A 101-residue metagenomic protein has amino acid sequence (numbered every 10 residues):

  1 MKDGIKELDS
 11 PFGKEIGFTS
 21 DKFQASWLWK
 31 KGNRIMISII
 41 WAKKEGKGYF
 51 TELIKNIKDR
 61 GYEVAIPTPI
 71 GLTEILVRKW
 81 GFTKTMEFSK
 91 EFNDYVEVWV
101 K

Functional and structural regions predicted by a protein language model:
K2-I39: A conserved beta-strand-loop-helix scaffold within acyl/acetyltransferase catalytic domains
W27-L28, I37, I54-I57, V64: Hydrophobic beta-strand residues in large extracellular and virion-surface proteins
S38-G46: A short, internal acetyl-CoA/4′-phosphopantetheine-binding micro-motif in the GNAT/acyltransferase core
E45-D59: Conserved acetyl-CoA-binding loop-helix of GNAT-fold acetyltransferases
F50, L76-R78: Conserved active-site tyrosine of GNAT-family acetyltransferases
D59-L72: Conserved GNAT acetyl-CoA-binding A-motif
T83-E97: Conserved catalytic-core motifs of GNAT/GCN5-like acyltransferases
W99-K101: Intrinsically disordered, low-complexity, charge-dense segments enriched in Lys/Arg and Glu/Asp interspersed
